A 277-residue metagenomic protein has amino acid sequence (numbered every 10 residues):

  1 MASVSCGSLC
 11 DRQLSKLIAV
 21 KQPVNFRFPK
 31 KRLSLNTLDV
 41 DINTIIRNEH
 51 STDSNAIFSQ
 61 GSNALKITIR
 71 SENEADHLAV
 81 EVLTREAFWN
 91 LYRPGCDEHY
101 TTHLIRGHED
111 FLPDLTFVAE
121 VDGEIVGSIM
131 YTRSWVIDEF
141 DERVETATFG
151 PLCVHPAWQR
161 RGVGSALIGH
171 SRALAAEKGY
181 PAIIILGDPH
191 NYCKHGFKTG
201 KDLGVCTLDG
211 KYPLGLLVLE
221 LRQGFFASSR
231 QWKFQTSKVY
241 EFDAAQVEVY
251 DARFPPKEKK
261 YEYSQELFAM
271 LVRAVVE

Functional and structural regions predicted by a protein language model:
V40-L78, V82: Conserved N-terminal entry element of GNAT/NAT acetyltransferase domains
I57-F58, E74-A87, A227-R273: A short, well-structured alpha-helix characteristic of acyl/acetyltransferase catalytic modules
E81, F88-D138: Active-site rim helix/loop that mediates acceptor-substrate recognition in acyltransferases
E124, E142, H155-A166, K178 (+1 more regions): Conserved glycine-rich acetyl-CoA-binding loop
S134-F149, Q159: A conserved beta-turn-beta hairpin within the catalytic core of GNAT-like acetyltransferases that forms part
F149, V154, R160-A173, I184-I185: Conserved acetyl-CoA-binding loop-helix of GNAT-fold acetyltransferases
E177-P181, G187-K211: Conserved active-site alpha-helix within GNAT-family acetyltransferase domains
